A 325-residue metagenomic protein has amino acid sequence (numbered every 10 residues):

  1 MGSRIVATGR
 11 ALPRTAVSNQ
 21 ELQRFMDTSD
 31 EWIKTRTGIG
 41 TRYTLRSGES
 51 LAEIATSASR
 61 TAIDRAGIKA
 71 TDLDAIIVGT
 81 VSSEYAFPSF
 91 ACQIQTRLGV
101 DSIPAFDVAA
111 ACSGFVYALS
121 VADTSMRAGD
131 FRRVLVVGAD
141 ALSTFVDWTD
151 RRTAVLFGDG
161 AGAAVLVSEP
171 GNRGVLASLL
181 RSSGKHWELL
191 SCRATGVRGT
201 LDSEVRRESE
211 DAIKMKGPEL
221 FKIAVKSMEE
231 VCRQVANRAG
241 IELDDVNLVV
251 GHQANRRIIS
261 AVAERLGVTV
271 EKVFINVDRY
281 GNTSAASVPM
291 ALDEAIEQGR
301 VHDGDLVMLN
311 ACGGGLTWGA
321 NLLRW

Functional and structural regions predicted by a protein language model:
M1-S47, D150-K222, K226, E230 (+2 more regions): Condensing-enzyme catalytic core mediating Claisen C-C bond formation in acyl metabolism
A16-V17, F87-S89, V146-D150, W318-L322: Short acidic, glycine/serine/threonine-rich loops at helix termini
M26-T35, Y85-G99, V136-L142, V197-V205 (+1 more regions): Acidic-glycine-rich active-site phosphate/pyrophosphate-binding loop
I39-T41, D72-I77, T96-A109, S143-T149 (+1 more regions): Glycine/charged-rich beta-loop-alpha catalytic/anionic-binding loops adjacent to active sites
A52, T56-S59, I63, S82-S83 (+7 more regions): Claisen-condensing/thiolase-fold acyl-transfer catalytic domains that form or cleave C-C bonds in fatty acid
T71-G79, D244-H252: Short glycine-rich phosphate-binding loop at a beta-alpha junction
S125-A161: Flexible, glycine-rich active-site loops centered on histidine and acidic residues that chelate a metal or position
